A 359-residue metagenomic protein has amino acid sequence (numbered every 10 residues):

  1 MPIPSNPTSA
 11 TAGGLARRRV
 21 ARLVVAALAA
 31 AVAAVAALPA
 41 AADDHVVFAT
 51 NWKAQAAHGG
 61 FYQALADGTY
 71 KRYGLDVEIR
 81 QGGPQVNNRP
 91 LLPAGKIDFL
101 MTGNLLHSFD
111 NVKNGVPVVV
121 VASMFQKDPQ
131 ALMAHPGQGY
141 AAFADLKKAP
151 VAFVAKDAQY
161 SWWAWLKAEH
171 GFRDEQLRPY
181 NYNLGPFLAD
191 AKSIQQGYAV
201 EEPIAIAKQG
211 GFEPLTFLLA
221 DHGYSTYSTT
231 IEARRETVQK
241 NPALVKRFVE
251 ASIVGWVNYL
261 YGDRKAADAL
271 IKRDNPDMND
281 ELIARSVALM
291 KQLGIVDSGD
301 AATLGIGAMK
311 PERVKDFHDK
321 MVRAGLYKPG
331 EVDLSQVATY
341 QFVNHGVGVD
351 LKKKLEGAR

Functional and structural regions predicted by a protein language model:
M1-R19: N-terminal secretory signal peptides that target proteins for export/translocation
V20-V25: N-terminal export leaders
A29-A30, A40: Cleavable N-terminal signal peptides
D43-A189, S193-V200, S225: Short, glycine-/small- and polar/acidic-enriched structural segments that line small-molecule recognition paths
M124-M133, G211-V238, V249, V287-L293: Periplasmic-binding protein-like
N241-Y327: Secondary-structure end/capping motifs
V314-R359: Conserved C-terminal helix/tail region of periplasmic/extracytoplasmic solute-binding proteins
